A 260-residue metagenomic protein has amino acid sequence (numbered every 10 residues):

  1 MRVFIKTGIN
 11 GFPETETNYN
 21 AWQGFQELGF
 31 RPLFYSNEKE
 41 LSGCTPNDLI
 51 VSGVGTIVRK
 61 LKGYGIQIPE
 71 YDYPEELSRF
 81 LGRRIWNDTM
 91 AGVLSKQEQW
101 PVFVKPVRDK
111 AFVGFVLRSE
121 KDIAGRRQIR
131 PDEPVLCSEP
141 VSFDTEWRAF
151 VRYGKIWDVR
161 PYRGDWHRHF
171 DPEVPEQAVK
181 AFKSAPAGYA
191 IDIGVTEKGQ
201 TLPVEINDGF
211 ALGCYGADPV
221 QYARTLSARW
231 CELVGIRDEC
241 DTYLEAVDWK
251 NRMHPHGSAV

Functional and structural regions predicted by a protein language model:
M1-E27, P32-K183: Active-site nucleotide/adenylate-binding loops and adjacent lid/helix of ATP-dependent enzymes
R108, V141, V195-E197, D208-F210: Short, flexible loop/turn elements at secondary-structure junctions
R148-V151, G199-C214: A short beta-strand motif that forms the metal-chelation/ATP-contact edge of phosphoryl-transfer active sites
D158-P203, Q221-A259: A long amphipathic alpha-helix within ATP-dependent nucleotide-binding catalytic cores
L212-G216, V220-R224: Segments surrounding the PLD/"HKD" phosphodiesterase catalytic module and close analogs
